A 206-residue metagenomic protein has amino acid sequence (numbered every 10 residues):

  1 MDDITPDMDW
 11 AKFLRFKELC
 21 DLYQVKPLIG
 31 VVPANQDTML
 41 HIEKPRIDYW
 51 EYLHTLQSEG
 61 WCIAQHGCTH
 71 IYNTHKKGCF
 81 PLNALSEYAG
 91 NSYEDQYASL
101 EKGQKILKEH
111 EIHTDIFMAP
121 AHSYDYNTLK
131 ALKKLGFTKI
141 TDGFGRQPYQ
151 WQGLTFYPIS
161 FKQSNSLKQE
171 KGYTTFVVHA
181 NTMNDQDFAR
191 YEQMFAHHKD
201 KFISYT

Functional and structural regions predicted by a protein language model:
M1-A11, T69, P158-S160, K201-T206: Boundary/entry segment of secreted carbohydrate-active catalytic domains
M1-D3, I29-P33, Q65-T69, M118-A121 (+2 more regions): A cross-domain feature marking catalytic cores of carbohydrate-active enzymes and several ubiquitous metabolic/repair
M1-E59, A196: Active-site beta->alpha N-cap acidic-glycine motif
I4-K12, P33-D48, Y93, M118-N127 (+3 more regions): Acidic-and-aromatic substrate-binding clefts and catalytic sites of carbohydrate-active enzymes
Q24-V31, T182-T206: C-terminal domain-boundary segment and adjacent tail
I71-N83: Short, flexible, mixed-charge acidic loops at enzyme active sites
E87-S160, A189: Catalytic domains of cell-wall/extracellular-matrix polysaccharide-remodeling enzymes, centered on de-N-acetylation
W151-L154, S160-R190: A conserved mid-domain beta-alpha-beta active-site/ligand-binding segment of alpha/beta enzyme cores
